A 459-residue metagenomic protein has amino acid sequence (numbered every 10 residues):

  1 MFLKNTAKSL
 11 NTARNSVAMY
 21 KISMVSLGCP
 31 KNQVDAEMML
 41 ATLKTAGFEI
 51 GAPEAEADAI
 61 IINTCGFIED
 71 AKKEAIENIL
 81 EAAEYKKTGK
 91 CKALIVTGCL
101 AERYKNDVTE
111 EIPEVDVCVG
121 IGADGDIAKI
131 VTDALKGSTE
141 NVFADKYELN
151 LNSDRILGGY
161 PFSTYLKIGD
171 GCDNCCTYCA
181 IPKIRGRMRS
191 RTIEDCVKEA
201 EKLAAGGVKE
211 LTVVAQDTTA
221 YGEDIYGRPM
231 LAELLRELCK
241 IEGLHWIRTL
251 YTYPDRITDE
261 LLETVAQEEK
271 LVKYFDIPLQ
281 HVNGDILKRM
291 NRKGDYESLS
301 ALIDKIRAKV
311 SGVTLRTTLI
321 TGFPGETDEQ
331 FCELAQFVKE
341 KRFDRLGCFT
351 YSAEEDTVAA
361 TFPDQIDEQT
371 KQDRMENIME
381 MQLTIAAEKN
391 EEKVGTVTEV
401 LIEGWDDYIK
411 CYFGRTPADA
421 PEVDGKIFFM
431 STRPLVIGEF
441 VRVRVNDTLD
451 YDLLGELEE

Functional and structural regions predicted by a protein language model:
F2-Y221, E260, L271, F275 (+5 more regions): Proteins enriched for Cys/Gly/acidic motifs involved in redox and nucleic-acid/cofactor modification
I22, A59-I60, T164, L211 (+7 more regions): Conserved beta-strand core positions
G66-F67, R185-G186, I225-R228, K288-G294 (+1 more regions): Short glycine-enriched, charge-decorated loop/helix-capping segments at active-site entrances that position
A93-V96, R103, A205-E329, K339-E340: Conserved SAM/AdoMet-binding glycine-rich loop
C196, V213, T249, I277 (+6 more regions): Conserved, mostly hydrophobic/aromatic
A215, Y251, L279-H281, T317-T321 (+6 more regions): Active-site proximal loops enriched in glycine and acidic residues that flank catalytic Cys/His/Asp and coordinate
K273-F275, L287-K288, S311-T314, E329-F331 (+7 more regions): Extended hydrophobic-aromatic, low-complexity segments
T361-E459: Terminal RNA-binding accessory module
